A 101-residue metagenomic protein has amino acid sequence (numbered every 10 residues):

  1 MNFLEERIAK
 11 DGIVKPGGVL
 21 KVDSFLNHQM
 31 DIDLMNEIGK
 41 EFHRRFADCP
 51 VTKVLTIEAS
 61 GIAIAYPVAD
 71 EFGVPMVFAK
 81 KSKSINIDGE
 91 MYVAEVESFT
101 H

Functional and structural regions predicted by a protein language model:
M1-P50: Active-site-facing substrate-recognition patch
V14-K15, L20-N27, A63, N86 (+1 more regions): Generic, ordered loop/turn and secondary-structure boundary motif
G39, G61-I62: Generic non-transmembrane alpha-helix signal with a bias for helix starts/N-cap capping motifs
P50-E58: Short glycine-rich phosphate-binding loop at a beta-alpha junction
I57-S60, K81-S82: Histidine- and/or cysteine-centered catalytic micro-motif in compact active-site loops
A63-F72: Short Gly/Thr/Asp-enriched flexible loops that form oxyanion-binding sites at enzyme active sites
P75-H101: Short, glycine/charge-rich flexible loops or terminal/linker lids adjacent to PRPP-binding catalytic cores
